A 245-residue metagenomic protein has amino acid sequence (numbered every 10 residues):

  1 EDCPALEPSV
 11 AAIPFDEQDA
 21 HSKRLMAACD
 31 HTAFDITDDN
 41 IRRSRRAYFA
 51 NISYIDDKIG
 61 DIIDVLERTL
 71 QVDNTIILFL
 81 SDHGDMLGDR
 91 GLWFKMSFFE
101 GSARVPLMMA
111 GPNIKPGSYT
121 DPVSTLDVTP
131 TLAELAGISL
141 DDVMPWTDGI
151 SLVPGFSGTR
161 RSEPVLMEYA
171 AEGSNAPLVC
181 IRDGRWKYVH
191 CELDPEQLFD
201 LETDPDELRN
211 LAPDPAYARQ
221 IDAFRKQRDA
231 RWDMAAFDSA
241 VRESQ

Functional and structural regions predicted by a protein language model:
E1-P122, L135-M144, E207, P215 (+1 more regions): Active-site-proximal cap/lid insertion segments
C29-N40, V128, L211-Q245: Long, internal low-complexity/basic segments
R45, R90, K95, R104 (+3 more regions): Basic side chains
Y54, K58, D127, T131 (+1 more regions): Charged catalytic carboxylate motif
L66-E67, G155-F156, A212: Hydrophobic residues in alpha-helical segments
H83-D89, A110, K115, L126-T129 (+4 more regions): C-terminal cap/loop subdomain of S1 sulfatases and analogous C-terminal strand-loop tails that border
